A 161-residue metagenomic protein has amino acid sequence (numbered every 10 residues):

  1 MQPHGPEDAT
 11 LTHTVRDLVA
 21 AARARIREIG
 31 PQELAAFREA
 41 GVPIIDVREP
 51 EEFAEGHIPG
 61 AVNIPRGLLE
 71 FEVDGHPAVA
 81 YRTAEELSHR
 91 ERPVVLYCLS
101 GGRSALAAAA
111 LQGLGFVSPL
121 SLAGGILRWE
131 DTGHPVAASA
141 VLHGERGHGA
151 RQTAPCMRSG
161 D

Functional and structural regions predicted by a protein language model:
M1-P43, P50-P93, G102-D161: Rhodanese-like catalytic fold shared by cysteine-dependent sulfurtransferases and DSP/PTP-type phosphatases
Y97: Short, surface-exposed ligand- or partner-binding patches at beta-edge/loop junctions that are enriched in aromatics
